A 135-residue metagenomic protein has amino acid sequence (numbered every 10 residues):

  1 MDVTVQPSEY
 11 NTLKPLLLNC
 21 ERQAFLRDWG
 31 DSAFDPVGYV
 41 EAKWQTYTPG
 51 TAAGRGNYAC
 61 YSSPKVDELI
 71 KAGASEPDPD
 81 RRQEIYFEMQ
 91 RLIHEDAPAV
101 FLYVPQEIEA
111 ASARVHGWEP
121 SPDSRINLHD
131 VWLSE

Functional and structural regions predicted by a protein language model:
M1, P98-V100, H129: Structural beta-strand/beta-sheet cores of well-ordered domains, especially the beta-sheet scaffolds that support
M1-P49: Periplasmic binding protein-like
M1-P7, E68, A72, R81: A local structural motif
Y10, F25, F34, Y39 (+4 more regions): Aromatic side chains
L16-E21, E41-K71, S75, V104-E135: Short, solvent-exposed loop/beta-turn-alpha elements that line the ligand-binding surface or hinge of extracytoplasmic
F25-W29, E76-A113: Bilobed periplasmic-binding protein-like "clamshell/Venus-flytrap" ligand-binding domains
